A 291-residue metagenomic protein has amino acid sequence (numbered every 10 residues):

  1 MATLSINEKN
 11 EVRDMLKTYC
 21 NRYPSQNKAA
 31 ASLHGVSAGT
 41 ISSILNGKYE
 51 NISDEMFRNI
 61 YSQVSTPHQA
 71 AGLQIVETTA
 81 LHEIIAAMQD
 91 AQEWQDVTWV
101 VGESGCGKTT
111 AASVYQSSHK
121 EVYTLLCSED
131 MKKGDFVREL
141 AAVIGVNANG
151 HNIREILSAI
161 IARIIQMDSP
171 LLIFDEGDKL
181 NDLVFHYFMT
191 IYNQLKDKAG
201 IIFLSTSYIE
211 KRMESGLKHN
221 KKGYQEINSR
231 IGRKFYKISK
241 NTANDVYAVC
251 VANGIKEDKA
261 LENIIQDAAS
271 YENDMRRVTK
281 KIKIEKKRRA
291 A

Functional and structural regions predicted by a protein language model:
M1-T66, A70, E226, R233-A291: C-terminal alpha-helical "lid" subdomain
V64, G134-G150: Conserved NTP-binding/hydrolysis module of P-loop NTPases
I75-Q92: Pre-Walker A adenine-sensing motif
E93-V114, S128-E129: Walker A/P-loop nucleotide-binding motif
W99-S104, L180, Y192-K222: Sensor-1/coupling segment of RecA-like P-loop NTPase cores
H119-E129: Conserved catalytic segments around the Walker B and adjacent sensor/switch elements of P-loop NTPase domains
K120-V122, G216-S239: A short helix-turn-beta junction within AAA+ P-loop NTPase domains corresponding to the substrate/partner-engaging
R163-V184, F188, L195: Conserved P-loop NTPase "ATPase switch" module shared by AAA+ and STAND
